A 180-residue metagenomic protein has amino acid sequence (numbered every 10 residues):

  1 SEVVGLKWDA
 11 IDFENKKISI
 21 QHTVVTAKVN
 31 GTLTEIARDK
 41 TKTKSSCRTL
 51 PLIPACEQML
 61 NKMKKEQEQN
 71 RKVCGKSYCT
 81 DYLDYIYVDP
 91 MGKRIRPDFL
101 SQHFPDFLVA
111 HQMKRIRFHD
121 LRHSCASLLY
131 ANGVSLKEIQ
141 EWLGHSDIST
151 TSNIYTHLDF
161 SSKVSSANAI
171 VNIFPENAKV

Functional and structural regions predicted by a protein language model:
S1-V24, K137: Short, charged phosphate-coordinating catalytic segments
E2-G5, I95, D120, F174 (+1 more regions): Gram-positive cell-envelope targeting signals
G5-I11, Q140-S146, T156: A short, basic/aromatic helix-end/turn motif that makes direct DNA contacts
N15, T26-C47, P54-C56, Q69 (+3 more regions): C-terminal secondary-structure termini that scaffold catalytic or DNA-interacting sites
V24-T26, E57, L143-A169: Catalytic-site neighborhood detector that most strongly recognizes the C-terminal catalytic loop/helix of tyrosine
L50, E66-K76, Y82-E141, H145: Short, basic (Lys/Arg/His-rich) helix/loop patches that form interaction surfaces in the mid-to-C-terminal regions
